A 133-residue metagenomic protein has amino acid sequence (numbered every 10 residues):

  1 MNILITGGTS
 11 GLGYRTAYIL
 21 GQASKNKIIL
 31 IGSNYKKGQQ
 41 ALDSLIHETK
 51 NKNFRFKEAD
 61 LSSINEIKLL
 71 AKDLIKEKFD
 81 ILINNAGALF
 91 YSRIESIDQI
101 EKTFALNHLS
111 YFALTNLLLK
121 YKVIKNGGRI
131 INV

Functional and structural regions predicted by a protein language model:
T6-G7, F79-G87, N132-V133: Rossmann-fold scaffold of SDR-type NAD(P)-dependent oxidoreductases
T9-G11: Conserved glycine-rich cofactor-binding loop
L20: Aromatic pocket-lining residues of Rossmann-like dinucleotide-binding sites
A23-Q40: Conserved glycine-rich Rossmann-like NAD(P)H-binding loop of the short-chain dehydrogenase/reductase
H47-N65: Rossmann-fold cofactor-recognition segment
D60-K78: Conserved Rossmann-fold cofactor-binding substructure of NAD(P)-dependent oxidoreductases
F90-L106: Short alpha-helical oligomerization interface
L106-N126: Amphipathic alpha-helical dimer-interface segment in Rossmann-like NAD(P)H-dependent oxidoreductases
